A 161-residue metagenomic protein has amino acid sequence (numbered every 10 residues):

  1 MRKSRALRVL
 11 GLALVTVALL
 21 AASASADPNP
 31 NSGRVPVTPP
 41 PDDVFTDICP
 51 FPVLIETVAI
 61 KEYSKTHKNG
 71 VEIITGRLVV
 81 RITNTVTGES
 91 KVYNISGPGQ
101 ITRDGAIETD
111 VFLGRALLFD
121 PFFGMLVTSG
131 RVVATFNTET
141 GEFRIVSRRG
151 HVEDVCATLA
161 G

Functional and structural regions predicted by a protein language model:
M1-L10: Bacterial N-terminal signal peptides that target proteins for export
L10-A21: Bacterial N-terminal signal peptides
A22-A26: Sec/Tat signal peptide C-region and signal peptidase I cleavage site
D27-G161: Beta-strand-enriched cores of mature, soluble protein domains
